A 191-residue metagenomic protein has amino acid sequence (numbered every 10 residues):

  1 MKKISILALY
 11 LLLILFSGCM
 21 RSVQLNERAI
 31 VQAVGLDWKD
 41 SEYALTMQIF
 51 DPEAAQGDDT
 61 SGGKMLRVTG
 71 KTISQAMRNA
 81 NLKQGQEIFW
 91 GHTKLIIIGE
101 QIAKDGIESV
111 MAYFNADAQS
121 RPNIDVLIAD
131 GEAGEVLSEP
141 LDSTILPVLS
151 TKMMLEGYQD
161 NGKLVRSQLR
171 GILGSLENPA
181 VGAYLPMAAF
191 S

Functional and structural regions predicted by a protein language model:
K2-S191: Membrane-proximal alpha-helical signals and transmembrane carboxylates
